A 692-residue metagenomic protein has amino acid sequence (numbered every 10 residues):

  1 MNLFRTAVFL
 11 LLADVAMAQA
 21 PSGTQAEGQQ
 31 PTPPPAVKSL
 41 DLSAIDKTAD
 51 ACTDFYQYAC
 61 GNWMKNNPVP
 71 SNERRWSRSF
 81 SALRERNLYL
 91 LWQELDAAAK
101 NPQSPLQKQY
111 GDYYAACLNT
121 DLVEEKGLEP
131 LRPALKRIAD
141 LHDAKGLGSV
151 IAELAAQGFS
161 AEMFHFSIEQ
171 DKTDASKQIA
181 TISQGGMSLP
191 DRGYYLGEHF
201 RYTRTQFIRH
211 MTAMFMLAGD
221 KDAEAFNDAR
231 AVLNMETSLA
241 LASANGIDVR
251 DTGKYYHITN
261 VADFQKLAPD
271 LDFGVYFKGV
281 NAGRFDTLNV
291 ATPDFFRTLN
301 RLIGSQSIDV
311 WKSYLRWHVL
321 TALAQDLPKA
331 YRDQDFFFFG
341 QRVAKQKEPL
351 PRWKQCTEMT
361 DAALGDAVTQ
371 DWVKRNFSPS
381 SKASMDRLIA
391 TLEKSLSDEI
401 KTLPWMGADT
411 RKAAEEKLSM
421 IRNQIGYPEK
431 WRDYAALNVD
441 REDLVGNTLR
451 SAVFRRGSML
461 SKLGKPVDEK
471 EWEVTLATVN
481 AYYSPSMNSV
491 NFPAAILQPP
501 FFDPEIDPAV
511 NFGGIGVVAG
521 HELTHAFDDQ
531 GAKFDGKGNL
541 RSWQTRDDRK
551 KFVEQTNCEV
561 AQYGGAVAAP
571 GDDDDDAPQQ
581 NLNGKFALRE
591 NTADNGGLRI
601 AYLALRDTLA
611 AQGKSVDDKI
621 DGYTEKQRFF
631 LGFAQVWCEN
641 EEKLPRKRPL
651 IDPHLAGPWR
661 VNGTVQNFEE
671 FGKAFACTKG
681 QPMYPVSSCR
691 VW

Functional and structural regions predicted by a protein language model:
N2-F9, D14: Sec-dependent signal peptide recognition, specifically the positively charged N-region followed immediately by
A16-A20, A26-G28: Boundary at the C-terminal end of the N-terminal hydrophobic targeting segment
G28-S43: Short, Gly/Pro- and small/polar-rich lid/capping loops
P31-P33, V232, S238, K266-L271 (+4 more regions): Intrinsically disordered, low-complexity linker/terminal regions across diverse proteins
P33-A36, A49-D54, Y58-L128: Active-site-surrounding "flap" and adjacent substrate/cofactor-binding loops of secreted or lumenal enzymes, prototyped
I45-K65, Y194-M216, L588, G596-I600: Hydrophobic/aromatic-rich, well-ordered segments within soluble, folded domains that form packed cores
W63-N67, L189-P190, P500: Short, solvent-exposed loop/turn elements at domain surfaces
L95-T391: Noncatalytic, helix-rich "gating/capping" subdomain that lines the substrate-entry/channel surface of large enzyme
